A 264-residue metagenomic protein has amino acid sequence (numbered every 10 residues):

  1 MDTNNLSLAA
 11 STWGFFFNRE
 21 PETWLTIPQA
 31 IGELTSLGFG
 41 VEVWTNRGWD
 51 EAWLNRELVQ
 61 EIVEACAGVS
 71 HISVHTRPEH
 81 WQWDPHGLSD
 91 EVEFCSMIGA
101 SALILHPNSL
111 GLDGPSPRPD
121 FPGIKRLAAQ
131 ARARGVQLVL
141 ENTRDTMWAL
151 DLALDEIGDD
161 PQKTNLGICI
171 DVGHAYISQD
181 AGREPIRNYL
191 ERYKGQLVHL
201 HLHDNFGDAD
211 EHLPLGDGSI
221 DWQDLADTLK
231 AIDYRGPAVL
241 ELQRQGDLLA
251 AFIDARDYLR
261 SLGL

Functional and structural regions predicted by a protein language model:
M1-S96, S101, L264: N-terminal pre-domain/capping segments
L6-W13, F39-V43, S70-T76, L103-L105 (+4 more regions): Hydrophobic faces of well-ordered beta-strands that scaffold small-molecule active sites in alpha/beta enzyme cores
S11-N18, W44-G48, H75-E79, N108-L110 (+4 more regions): Active-site beta-loop-alpha junctions enriched in small/polar residues
E20-I27, A52-V63, W83-V92, G114-K125 (+3 more regions): Distinct, well-ordered alpha-helical segments
V41, H71, A128-S219: Acidic/histidine-rich catalytic cores of soluble enzymes
V59-H75, I124-R134, W222-L225: Alpha-helix-loop-beta-strand connector modules within alpha/beta enzyme cores
V69-S70, C95, D155-D159, Q223-T228 (+2 more regions): Short, electropositive alpha-helical surface patch
I98-P115: Active-site groove signature of glycoside hydrolases
